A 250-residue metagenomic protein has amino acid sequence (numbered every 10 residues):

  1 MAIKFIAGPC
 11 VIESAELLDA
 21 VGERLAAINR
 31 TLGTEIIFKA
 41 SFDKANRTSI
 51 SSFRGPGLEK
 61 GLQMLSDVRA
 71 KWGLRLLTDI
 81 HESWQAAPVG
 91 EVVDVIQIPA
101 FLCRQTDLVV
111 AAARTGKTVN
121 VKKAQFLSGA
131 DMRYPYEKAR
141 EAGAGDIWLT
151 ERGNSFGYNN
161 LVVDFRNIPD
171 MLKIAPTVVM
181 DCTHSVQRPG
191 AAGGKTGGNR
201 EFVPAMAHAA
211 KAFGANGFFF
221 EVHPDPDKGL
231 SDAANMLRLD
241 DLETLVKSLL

Functional and structural regions predicted by a protein language model:
F5-G8, I36-A40, L76-T78, I96-I98 (+4 more regions): Hydrophobic faces of well-ordered beta-strands that scaffold small-molecule active sites in alpha/beta enzyme cores
F5-L17, I36-L58, V222-D232: Glycine-rich, proline-tolerant flexible connector loops at the mouths of alpha/beta enzymes
C10-E23, K122-R133, R152-D170, V186-P204: Active-site glycine- and acidic-residue-rich loops that bind and position anionic ligands or nucleotide-like cofactors
L18-G22, Q85-A86, E91-F101, T106-T115 (+1 more regions): A short alpha/beta connector and helix-capping loop motif
E23-L32, F53-L77, A112-T118, I168-V178 (+2 more regions): Alpha-helix-loop-beta-strand connector modules within alpha/beta enzyme cores
A40-P99, R104-L108: N-terminal active-site wall of soluble small-molecule enzyme domains
D43-T48, L102-D170, I174: Conserved anion-binding
I50-E59, Q97-L102, Y158-F165, S185-K211 (+1 more regions): Active-site-adjacent loop and "lid" segments of alpha/beta metabolic enzymes
